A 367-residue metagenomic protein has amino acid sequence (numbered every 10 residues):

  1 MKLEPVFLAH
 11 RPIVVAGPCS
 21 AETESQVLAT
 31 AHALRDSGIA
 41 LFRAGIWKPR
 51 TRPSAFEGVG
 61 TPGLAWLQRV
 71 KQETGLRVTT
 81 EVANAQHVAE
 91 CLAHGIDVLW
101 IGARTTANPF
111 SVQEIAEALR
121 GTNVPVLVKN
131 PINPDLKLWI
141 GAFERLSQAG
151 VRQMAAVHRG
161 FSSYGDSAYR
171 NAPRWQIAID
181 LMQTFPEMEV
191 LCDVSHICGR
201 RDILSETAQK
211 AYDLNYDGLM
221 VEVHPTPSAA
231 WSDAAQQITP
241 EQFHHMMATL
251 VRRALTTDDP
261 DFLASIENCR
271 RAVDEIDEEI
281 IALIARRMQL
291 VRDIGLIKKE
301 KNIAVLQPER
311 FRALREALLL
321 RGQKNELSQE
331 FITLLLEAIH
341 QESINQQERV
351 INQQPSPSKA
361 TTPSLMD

Functional and structural regions predicted by a protein language model:
M1-V15, A248, D258, P363-M366: N-terminal amphipathic alpha-helix/helix-capping segment at the start of soluble metabolic enzymes
L3-W66, E73: Conserved N-terminal beta1-alpha1 strand-loop-helix module at the mouth
F7, S111-Q242, T249, A254-F262: Catalytic alpha/beta core domains of metabolic enzymes, predominantly
P12-A29, P53-E57, L76-E81, G102-A103 (+4 more regions): Active-site mouth loops of central-metabolism enzymes
P12-P18, A40-A44, V78-T80, L99-I101 (+4 more regions): Hydrophobic faces of well-ordered beta-strands that scaffold small-molecule active sites in alpha/beta enzyme cores
R43-T61, P225-A234, I294-I303: Glycine-rich, proline-tolerant flexible connector loops at the mouths of alpha/beta enzymes
A44, P49-L99, P109-S111: N-terminal active-site wall of soluble small-molecule enzyme domains
L255-D367: Domain-level signature for soluble enzymes in the chorismate/prephenate branch of the shikimate pathway
